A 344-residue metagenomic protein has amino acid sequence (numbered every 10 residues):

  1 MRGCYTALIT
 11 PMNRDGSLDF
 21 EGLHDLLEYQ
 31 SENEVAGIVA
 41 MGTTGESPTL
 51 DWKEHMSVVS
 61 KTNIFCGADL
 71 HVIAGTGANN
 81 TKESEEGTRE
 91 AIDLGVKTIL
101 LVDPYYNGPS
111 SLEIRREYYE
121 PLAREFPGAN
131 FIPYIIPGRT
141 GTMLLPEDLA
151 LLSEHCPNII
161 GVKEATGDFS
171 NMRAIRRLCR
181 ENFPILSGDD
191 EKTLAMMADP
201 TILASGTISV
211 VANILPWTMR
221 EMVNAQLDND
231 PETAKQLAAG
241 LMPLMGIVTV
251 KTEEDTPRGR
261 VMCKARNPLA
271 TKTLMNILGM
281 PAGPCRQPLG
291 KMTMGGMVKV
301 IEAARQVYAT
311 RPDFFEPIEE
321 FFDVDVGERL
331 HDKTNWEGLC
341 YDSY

Functional and structural regions predicted by a protein language model:
M1-M143, G290, F314-Y344: Active-site beta->alpha loop and helix N-cap motifs at the rims of alpha/beta catalytic domains
L23, V59, S84, Y119 (+3 more regions): A general structural signal for well-ordered alpha-helical segments in protein cores
L27, V59, T88, R176 (+2 more regions): A generic alpha-helix structural signal
D51-S57, L151, M297-R305: Short alpha-helical interface patches
P121-A129, I136-E253, C263: Catalytic alpha/beta core domains of metabolic enzymes, predominantly
M197-Y344: Structured C-terminal cap/extension of enzyme domains
